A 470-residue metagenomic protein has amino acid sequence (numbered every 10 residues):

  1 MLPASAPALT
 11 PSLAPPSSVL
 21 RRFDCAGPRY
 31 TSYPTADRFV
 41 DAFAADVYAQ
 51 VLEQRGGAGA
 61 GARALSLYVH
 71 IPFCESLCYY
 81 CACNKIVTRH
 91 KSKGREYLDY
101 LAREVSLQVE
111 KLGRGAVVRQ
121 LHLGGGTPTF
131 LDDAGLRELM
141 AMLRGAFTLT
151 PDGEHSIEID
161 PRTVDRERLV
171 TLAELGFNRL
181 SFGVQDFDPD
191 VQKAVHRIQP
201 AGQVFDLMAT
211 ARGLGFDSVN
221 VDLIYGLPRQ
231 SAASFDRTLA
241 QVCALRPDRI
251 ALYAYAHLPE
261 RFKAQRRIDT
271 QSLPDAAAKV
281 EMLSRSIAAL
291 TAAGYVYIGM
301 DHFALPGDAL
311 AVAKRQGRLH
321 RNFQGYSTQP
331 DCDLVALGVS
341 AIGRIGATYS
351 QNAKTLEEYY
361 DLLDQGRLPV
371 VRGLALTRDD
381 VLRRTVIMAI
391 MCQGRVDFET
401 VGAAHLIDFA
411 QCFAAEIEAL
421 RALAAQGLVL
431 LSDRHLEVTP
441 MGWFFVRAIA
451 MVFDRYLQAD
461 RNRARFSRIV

Functional and structural regions predicted by a protein language model:
M1-L65: Flexible, acidic/Gly-rich N-terminal and inter-domain linker regions that tether and position cofactor-handling modules
P7, Q54-G57, G61-A64, V87-K111 (+2 more regions): C-terminal scaffold of the Radical SAM
Y68, C81, T385-I387, I449: Short alpha-helical scaffolding segments that buttress acidic/His motifs in well-ordered protein cores
V69-K85: Local cysteine-cluster metal-coordination motifs and their immediate loop/turn environment, predominantly Fe-S cluster
V191, V312-R315, E437-V452: Short, cationic-aromatic polyanion-contact patches
D408-A424: Short amphipathic alpha-helical interaction segments
A424-R434: A short, conserved structural fragment
M441-V470: Short, amphipathic alpha-helical interaction segments positioned at domain boundaries
